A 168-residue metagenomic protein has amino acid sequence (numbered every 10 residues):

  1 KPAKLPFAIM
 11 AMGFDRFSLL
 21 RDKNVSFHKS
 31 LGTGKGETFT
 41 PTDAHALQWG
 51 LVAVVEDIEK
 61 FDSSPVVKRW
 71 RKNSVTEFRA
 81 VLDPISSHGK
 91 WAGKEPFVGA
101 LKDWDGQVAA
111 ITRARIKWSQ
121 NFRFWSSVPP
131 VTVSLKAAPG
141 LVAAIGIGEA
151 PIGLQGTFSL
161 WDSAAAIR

Functional and structural regions predicted by a protein language model:
K1-W49, E56-S63, R71-L154, A165-R168: Short S/T/G/P-rich N-terminal loop/turn motif that feeds into the first structured element of a domain
